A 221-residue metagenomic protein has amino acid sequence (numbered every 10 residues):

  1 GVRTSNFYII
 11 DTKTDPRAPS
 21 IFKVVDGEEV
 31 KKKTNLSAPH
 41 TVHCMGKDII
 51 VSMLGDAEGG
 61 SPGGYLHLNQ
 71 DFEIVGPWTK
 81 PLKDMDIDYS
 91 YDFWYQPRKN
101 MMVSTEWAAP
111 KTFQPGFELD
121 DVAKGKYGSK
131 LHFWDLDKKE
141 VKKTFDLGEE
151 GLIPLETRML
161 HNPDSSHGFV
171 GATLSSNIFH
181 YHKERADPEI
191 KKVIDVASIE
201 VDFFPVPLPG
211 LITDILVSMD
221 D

Functional and structural regions predicted by a protein language model:
G1, S52-S61, T105-K126, Y181: Short, conserved, GDST-rich strand-edge loop motifs in beta-rich repeat architectures
S5, T12-P97: Asp-box/WD-like beta-propeller blade repeats and closely related beta-sheet repeat scaffolds
S5-D15, P62-E73, D120-K139, H180-K183: Beta-propeller blade signature
I21-N35, W78-D88, V141-L152, P188-G210: Surface-exposed loop and turn segments in beta-propeller and other repeat-based domains that flank or scaffold
S37-A38, S61, Y89-Y91, Y127 (+4 more regions): Beta-rich catalytic cores
H43, W94, R158-H161, L216: Conserved beta-strand position repeated across blades of beta-propeller domains
G46-D48, R98-N100, D164-H167, D220: Short coil/turn segments that connect the beta-strands within blades of beta-propeller domains
S165-E184, P205-D221: Loop/turn-rich, solvent-exposed surfaces of beta-rich toroidal or solenoidal domains
